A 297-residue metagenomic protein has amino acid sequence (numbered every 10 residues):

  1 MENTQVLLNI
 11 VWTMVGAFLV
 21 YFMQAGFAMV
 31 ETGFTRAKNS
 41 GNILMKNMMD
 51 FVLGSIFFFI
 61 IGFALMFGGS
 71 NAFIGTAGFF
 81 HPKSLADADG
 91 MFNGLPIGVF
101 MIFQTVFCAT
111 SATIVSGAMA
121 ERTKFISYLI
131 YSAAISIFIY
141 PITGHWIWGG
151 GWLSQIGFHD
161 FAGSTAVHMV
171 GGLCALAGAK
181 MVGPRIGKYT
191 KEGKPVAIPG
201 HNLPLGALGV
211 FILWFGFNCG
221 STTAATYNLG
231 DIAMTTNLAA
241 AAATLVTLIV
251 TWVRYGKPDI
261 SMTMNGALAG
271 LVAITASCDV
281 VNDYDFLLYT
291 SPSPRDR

Functional and structural regions predicted by a protein language model:
M1-S291, R295: Hydrophobic alpha-helical transmembrane bundles of multi-pass membrane proteins
